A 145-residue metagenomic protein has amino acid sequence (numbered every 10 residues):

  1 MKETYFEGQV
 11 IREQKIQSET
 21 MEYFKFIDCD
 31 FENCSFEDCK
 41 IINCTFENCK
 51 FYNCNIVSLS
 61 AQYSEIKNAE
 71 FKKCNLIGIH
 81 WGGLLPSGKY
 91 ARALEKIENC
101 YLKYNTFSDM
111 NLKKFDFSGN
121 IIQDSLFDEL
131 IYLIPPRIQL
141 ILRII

Functional and structural regions predicted by a protein language model:
M1-I145: Tandem repeat scaffolds
